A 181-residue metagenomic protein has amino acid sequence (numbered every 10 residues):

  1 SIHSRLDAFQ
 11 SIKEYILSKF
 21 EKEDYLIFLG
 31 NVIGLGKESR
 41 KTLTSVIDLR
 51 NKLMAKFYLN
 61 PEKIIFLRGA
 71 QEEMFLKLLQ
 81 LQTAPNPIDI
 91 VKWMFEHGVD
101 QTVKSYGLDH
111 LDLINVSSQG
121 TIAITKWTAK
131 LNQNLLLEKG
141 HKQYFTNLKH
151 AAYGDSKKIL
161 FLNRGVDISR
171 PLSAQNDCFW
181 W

Functional and structural regions predicted by a protein language model:
I2-W181: Feature recognizes metal-dependent phosphohydrolase scaffolds
